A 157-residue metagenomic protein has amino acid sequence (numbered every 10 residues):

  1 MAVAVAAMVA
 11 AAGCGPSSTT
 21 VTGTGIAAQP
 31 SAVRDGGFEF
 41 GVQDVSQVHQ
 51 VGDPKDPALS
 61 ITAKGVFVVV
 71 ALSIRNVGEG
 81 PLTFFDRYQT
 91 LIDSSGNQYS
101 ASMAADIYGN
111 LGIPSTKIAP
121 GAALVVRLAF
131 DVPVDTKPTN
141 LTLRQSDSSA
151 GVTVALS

Functional and structural regions predicted by a protein language model:
V3-V69, S73-S157: Conserved functional micro-motifs across diverse proteins
